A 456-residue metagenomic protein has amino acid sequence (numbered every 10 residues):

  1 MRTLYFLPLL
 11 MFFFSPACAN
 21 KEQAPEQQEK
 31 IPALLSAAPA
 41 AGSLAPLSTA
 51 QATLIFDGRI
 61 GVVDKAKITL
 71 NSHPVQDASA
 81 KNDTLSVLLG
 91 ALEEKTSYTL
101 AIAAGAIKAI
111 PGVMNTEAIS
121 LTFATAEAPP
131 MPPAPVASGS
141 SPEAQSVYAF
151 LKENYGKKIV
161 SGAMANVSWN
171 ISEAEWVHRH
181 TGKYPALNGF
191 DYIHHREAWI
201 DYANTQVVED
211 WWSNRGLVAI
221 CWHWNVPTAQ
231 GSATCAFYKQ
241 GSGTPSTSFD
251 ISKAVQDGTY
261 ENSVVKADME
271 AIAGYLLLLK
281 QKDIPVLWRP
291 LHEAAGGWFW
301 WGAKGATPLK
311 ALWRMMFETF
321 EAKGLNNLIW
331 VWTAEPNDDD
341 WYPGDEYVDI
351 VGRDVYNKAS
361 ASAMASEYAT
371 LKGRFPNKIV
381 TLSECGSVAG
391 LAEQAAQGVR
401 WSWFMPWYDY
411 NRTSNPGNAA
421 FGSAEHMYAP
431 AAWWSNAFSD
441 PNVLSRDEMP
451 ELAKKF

Functional and structural regions predicted by a protein language model:
F14-A17: C-terminal motif of bacterial Sec signal peptides marking the signal peptidase cleavage site
K21-A66, E117-P129: N-terminal non-catalytic regions of secreted/periplasmic and cell-surface proteins
S48-I68, D83-I119: Extracytoplasmic/surface-exposed domains of secreted proteins that mediate cell-envelope carbohydrate/peptidoglycan
A126-I193, D201-E209, A392-E393, E448-F456: N-terminal module-boundary/linker segments of secreted carbohydrate-active enzymes
G162-M164, K378-F456: Substrate-binding cleft of secreted/luminal carbohydrate-active enzymes
A163-M164, R289-L291, W313-D339, K378-S387: Aromatic-lined carbohydrate-recognition surfaces of secreted/lumenal glycan-active proteins
A198-I200, N204-M315, A322-L325: Substrate-binding cleft of extracellular glycoside hydrolase catalytic domains
D338-A361, M405-W407: Aromatic- and acid-rich polysaccharide-binding/catalytic face of secreted or lumenal carbohydrate-active enzymes
